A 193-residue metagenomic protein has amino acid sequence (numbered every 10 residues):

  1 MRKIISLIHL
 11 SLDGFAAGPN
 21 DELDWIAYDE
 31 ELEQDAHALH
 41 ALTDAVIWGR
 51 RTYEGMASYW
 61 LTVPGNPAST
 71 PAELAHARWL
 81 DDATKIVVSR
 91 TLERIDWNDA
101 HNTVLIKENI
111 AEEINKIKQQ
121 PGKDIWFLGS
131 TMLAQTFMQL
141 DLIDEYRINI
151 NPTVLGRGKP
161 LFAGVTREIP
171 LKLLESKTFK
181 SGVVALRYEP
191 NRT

Functional and structural regions predicted by a protein language model:
M1-L142, P152-T193: Portal/gating segments that form or line small-molecule/metal binding sites
E145: Short, conserved catalytic or interaction motifs in soluble domains
